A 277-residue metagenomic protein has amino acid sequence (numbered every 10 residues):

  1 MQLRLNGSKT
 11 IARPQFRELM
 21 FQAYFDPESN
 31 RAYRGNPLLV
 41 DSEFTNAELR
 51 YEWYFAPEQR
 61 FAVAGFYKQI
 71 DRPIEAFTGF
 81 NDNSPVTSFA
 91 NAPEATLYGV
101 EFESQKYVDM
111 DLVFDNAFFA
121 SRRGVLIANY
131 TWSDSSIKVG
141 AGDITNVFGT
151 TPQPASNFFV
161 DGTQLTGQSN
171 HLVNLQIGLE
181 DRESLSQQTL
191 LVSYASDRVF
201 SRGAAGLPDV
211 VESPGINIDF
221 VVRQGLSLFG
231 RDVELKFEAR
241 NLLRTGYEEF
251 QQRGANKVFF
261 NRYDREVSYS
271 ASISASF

Functional and structural regions predicted by a protein language model:
M1, I11, E43, W53-P57 (+11 more regions): Outer-membrane beta-barrel strand-turn architecture
Q2-P14, E18, L38-A90, T96-Y98 (+1 more regions): Membrane-embedded beta-barrel scaffold of Gram-negative outer-membrane proteins
L5, S42-L49, G124-V125, F159-F277: Conserved C-terminal beta-signal and adjacent last beta-strands/turns of outer-membrane beta-barrel proteins
I11, E48, F66, I137-K138 (+2 more regions): Aromatic-residue hotspot detector
I11-R17, Q22-Y24, P57, Q69-E75 (+5 more regions): Gram-negative outer-membrane beta-barrel proteins
R17-G35, F77-F89, I137-G162, S201-A205 (+1 more regions): Solvent-exposed loop segments that connect transmembrane elements
A62-Q69, V86-V199: Gram-negative outer-membrane beta-barrel transporters
